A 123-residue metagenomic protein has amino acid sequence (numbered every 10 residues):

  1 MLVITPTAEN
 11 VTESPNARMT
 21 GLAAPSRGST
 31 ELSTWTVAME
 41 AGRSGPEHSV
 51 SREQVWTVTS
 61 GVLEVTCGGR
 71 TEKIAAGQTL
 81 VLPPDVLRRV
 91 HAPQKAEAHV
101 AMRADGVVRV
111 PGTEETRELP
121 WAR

Functional and structural regions predicted by a protein language model:
M1-E31, P111-R123: A short, N-terminal "cap"/entry segment at the start of jelly-roll beta-barrel domains of the cupin/DSBH fold
G28, K73-A76, P84-R109: Ligand-binding loop in jelly-roll beta-barrel domains
S33-V50: Conserved short histidine dyad/triad with adjacent acidic residue
S49-A76: A short beta-strand-loop-beta hairpin characteristic of the jelly-roll/cupin
